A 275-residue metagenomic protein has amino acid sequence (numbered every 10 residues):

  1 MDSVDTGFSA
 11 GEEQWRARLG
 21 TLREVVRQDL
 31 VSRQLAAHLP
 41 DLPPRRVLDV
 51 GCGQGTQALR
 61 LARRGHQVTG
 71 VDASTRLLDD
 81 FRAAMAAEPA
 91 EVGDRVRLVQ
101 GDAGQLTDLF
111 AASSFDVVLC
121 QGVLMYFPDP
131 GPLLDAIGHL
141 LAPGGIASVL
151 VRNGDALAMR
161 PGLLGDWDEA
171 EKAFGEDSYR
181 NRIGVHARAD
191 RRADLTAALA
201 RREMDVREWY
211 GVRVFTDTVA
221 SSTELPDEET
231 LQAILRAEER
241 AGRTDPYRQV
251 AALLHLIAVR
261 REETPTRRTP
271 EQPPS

Functional and structural regions predicted by a protein language model:
M1-P43, T56-R60, L77-D80, D102 (+1 more regions): Conserved class I S-adenosyl-L-methionine
T56-L106: Class I SAM-dependent methyltransferase SAM/SAH-binding core
D108-V117: A short acidic, Gly/Pro-enriched loop at the edge of an enzyme's catalytic core that lines a small-molecule cofactor
V117-D129: A short SAM/SAH-binding and catalytic strip from SAM-dependent methyltransferases
G131-I146: A short glycine-rich, Lys/Arg-flanked "PGG" loop and its adjoining helix->strand segment in the class I
I146-F174: Conserved class I S-adenosyl-L-methionine
V185-E203, W209: Short alpha-helix
E208, V212-S275: A C-terminal cap/extension of S-adenosyl-L-methionine-dependent methyltransferases that defines the acceptor-substrate
